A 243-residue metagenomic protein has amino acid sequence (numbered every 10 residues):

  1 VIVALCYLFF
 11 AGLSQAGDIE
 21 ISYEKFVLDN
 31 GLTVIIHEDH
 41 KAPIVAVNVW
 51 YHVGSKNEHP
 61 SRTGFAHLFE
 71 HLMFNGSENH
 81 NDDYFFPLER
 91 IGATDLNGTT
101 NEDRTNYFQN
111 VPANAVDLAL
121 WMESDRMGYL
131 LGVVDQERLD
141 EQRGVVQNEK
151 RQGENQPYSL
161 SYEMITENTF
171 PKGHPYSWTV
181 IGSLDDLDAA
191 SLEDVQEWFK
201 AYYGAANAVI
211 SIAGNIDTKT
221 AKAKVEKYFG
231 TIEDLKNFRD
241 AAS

Functional and structural regions predicted by a protein language model:
I2-A11: Bacterial N-terminal signal peptides
S14-A16: Boundary at the C-terminal end of the N-terminal hydrophobic targeting segment
I19-S22: Short, small/polar residue-rich loop motifs at catalytic or cofactor-binding pockets
V27-N30, F86-R239: Charge-rich, well-structured scaffold segments of protease-associated domains
G31, K41-P87, I165: Active/ligand-binding-proximal structured segments within catalytic/core domains that scaffold catalytic residues
T33-I36: Short hydrophobic-aromatic micro-motifs
E38-K41, R239: Peptidyl-prolyl cis-trans isomerase
A241-S243: Short proline/glycine- and acidic-rich turn/helix-capping motifs at secondary-structure junctions
